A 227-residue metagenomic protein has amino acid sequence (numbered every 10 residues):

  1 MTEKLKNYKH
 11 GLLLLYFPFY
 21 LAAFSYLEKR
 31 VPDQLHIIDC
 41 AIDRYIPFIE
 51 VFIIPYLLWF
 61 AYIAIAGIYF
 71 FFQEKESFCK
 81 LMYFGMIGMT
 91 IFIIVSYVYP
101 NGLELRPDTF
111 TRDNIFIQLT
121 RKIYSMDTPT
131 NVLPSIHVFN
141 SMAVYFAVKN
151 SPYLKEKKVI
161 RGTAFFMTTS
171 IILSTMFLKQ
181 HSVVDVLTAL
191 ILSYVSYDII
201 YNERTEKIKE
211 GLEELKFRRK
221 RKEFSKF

Functional and structural regions predicted by a protein language model:
M1-I63, D108-T111, T120, E223-F227: N-terminal transmembrane-helix/juxtamembrane module of multi-pass inner/ER membrane proteins
L21-A23, M89-Y97, F166-M176: Aromatic-anchored segments of alpha-helical transmembrane domains
E28-A41, F71-V159, K207-K220, S225-F227: Membrane-interface loops
I53-G67, M86, T90, N140: Hydrophobic alpha-helical transmembrane segments
Y62-G67, A143-A147, F166-S174: Hydrophobic, membrane-inserted alpha-helices
P107-F110, T128-L133, S170-D198: Interfacial helix-loop-helix junctions of multi-pass membrane proteins
Y145-N150, S193-Y201: Hydrophobic transmembrane alpha-helices
E156-T169: Short hydrophobic alpha-helices at membrane interfaces in multi-pass membrane enzymes
